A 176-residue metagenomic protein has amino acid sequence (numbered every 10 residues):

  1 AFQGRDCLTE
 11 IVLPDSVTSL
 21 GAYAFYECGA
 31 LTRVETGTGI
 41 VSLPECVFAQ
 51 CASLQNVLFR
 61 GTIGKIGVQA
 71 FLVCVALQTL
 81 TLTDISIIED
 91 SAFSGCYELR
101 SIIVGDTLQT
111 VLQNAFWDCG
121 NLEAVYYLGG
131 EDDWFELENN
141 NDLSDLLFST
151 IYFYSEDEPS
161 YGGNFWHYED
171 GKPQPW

Functional and structural regions predicted by a protein language model:
A1-Q3, G21-Y26, P44-V47, G67-A70 (+2 more regions): Consensus positions within tandem repeat domains that build extended binding/scaffold surfaces
R5-S19, G29-S42, A52-K65, V75-I87 (+4 more regions): Structural signature of tandem-repeat unit edges
L72, S94, F116-W117, L137-D142: A structural signal for leucine-rich repeat
L137-E138, G163-H167: Short conserved micro-motifs at the rims of enzyme active sites and ligand-binding pockets
D142-L143, G171: Noncatalytic linker/hinge segments flanking ATPase motor cores
S155, Y168-E169: Acidic surface patches and DE-rich sequence motifs
H167, P173-P175: Short linear proline/tyrosine/threonine-rich motifs used for host-factor recruitment and membrane trafficking/assembly
